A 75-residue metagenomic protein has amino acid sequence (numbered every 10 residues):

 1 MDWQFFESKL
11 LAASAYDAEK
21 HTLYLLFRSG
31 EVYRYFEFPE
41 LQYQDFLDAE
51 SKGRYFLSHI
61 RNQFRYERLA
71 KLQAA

Functional and structural regions predicted by a protein language model:
M1-A75: Acidic/histidine-enriched, beta-strand-rich ligand/metal-binding domains
